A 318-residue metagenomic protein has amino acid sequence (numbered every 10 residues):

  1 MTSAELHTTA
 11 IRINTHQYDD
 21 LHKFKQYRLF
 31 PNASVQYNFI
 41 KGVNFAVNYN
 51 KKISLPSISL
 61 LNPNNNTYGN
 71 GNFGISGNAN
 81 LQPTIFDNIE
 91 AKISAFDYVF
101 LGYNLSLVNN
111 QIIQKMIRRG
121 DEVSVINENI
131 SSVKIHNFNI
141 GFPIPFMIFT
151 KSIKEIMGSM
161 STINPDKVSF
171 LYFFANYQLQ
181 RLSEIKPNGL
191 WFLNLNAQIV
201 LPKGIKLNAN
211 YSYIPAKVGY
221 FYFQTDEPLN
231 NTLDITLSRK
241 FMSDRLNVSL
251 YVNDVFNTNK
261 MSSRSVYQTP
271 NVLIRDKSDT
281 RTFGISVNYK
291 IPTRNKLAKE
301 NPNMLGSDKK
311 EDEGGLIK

Functional and structural regions predicted by a protein language model:
M1-L21, Q26-Q36, L193-K217: Surface-exposed extracellular loop regions of Gram-negative outer-membrane beta-barrel proteins
A4-R12, Y49-L55, D97, L105-Q111 (+6 more regions): Transmembrane beta-strands of outer-membrane beta-barrel pores
L6, A33-Y37, I89-A95, Y103 (+6 more regions): Residues on the lipid-exposed face of transmembrane beta-strands in outer-membrane beta-barrel proteins
D20-Y27, T67, A79-P83, N127-K134 (+3 more regions): Replace "Gram-negative outer membrane beta-barrel proteins" with "bacterial and organellar outer membrane beta-barrel
L29, Y37-K41, I53, I85 (+7 more regions): Outer-membrane beta-barrel strand-turn architecture
I53-N109, V125-F146, S278-D279: Outer-membrane beta-barrel signature, preferentially recognizing the C-terminal barrel domain of Gram-negative
Q82, G102-F173, S183-E184, F192: Outer membrane beta-barrel strand-and-loop segments of large Gram-negative receptors, especially TonB-dependent
P187-K318: Conserved C-terminal beta-signal and adjacent last beta-strands/turns of outer-membrane beta-barrel proteins
